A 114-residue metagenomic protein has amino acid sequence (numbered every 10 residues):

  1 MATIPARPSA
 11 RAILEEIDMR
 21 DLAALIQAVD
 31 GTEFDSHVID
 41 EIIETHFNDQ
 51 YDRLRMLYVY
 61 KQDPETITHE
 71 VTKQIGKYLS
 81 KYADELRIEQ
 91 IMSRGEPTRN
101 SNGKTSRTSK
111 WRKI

Functional and structural regions predicted by a protein language model:
A2-A28, H37, I42-I114: Phospho-regulated, low-complexity intrinsically disordered regions of nuclear gene-regulatory and chromatin-associated
